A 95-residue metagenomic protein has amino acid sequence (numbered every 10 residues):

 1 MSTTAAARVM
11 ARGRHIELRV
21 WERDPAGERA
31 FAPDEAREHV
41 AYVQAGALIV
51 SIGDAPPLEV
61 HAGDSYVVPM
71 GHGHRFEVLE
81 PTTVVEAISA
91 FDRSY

Functional and structural regions predicted by a protein language model:
M1-G13: N-terminal non-globular leader segments, chiefly Sec-dependent signal peptides
R8-M10, R29-E35, I52, L58 (+1 more regions): Short histidine-centered beta-strand/loop micro-motifs that create catalytic or ligand/metal-coordination sites
E17-A36, M70: Conserved short histidine dyad/triad with adjacent acidic residue
E28-A30, G46-S51, S65: Short beta-strand segments in beta-sandwich/barrel cores
E35-V50: Short, conserved beta-strand element in jelly-roll/cupin
D54-M70: Short acidic-glycine-tyrosine-enriched beta hairpin
M70-Y95: Ligand-binding loop in jelly-roll beta-barrel domains
